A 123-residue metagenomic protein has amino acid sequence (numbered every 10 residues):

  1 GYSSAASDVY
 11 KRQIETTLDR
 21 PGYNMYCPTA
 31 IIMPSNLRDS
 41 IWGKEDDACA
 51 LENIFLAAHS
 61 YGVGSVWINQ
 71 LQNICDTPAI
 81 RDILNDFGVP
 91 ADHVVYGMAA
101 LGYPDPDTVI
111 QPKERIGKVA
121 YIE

Functional and structural regions predicted by a protein language model:
G1-A6, Y10: Single conserved hydrophobic/aromatic residue that forms the stacking wall/gate of nucleotide- or nucleobase-binding
D8, R38-S40, D105: Short, charged/polar surface micro-motifs in flexible loops or helix N-caps
R12-D39: Helix-adjacent hinge/juxtasegments
R20-Y23, F55, N85-V89: A generic local secondary-structure boundary/capping motif
M25-P28, S60, V94: Short gly/pro-enriched beta-turn/loop segments at secondary-structure junctions
I32, L37-I83: Small-aliphatic-rich amphipathic alpha-helix that forms the alpha element of a beta-alpha
A79-H93: Short, structured secondary-structure boundary patches
V89-E123: C-terminal helix-cap and adjacent tail motif
